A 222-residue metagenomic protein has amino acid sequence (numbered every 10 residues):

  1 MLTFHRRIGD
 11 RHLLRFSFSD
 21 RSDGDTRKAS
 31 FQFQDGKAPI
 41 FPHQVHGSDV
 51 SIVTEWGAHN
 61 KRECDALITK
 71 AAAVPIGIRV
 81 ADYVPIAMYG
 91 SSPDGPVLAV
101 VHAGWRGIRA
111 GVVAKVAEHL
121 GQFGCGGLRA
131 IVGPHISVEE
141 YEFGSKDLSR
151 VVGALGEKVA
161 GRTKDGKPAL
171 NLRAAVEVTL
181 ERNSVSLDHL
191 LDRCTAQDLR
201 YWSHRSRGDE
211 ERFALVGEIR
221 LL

Functional and structural regions predicted by a protein language model:
M1-L222: Active-site microenvironment for binding and transforming phosphate-containing groups
